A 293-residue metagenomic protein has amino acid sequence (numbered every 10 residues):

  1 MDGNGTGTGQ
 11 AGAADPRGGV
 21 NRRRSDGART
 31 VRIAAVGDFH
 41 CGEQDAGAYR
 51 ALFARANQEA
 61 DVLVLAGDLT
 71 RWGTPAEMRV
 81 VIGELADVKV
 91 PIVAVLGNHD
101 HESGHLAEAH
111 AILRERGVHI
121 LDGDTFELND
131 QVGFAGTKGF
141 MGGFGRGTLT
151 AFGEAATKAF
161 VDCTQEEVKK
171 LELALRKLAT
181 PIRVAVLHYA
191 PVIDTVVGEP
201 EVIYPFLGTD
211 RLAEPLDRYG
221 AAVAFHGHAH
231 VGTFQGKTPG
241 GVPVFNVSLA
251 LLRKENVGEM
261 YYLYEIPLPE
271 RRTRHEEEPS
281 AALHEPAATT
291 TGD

Functional and structural regions predicted by a protein language model:
D2-P91, H101-H105, T157, V161 (+3 more regions): N-terminal active-site segment of His-dependent metallophosphoesterases
N21-R24, R29-T30, L128, V197 (+3 more regions): Binuclear metal-dependent phosphoesterase catalytic core
A35-G37, L63-D68, I92-N98, H119-D124 (+3 more regions): Active-site neighborhood of phospho(di)ester-bond hydrolases with catalytic His/Asp-centered motifs
F39-C41, A107-F206, S248-L249, I266-L268: Conserved catalytic scaffold of divalent metal-dependent phosphoesterases
Q44-Y49, L69-A86, L96, H101-R116 (+4 more regions): Metal-dependent catalytic neighborhoods of phosphoester/phosphodiester hydrolases
A48-F53, R79-G83, L106-A107, I120-D122 (+3 more regions): A generic local structural motif
